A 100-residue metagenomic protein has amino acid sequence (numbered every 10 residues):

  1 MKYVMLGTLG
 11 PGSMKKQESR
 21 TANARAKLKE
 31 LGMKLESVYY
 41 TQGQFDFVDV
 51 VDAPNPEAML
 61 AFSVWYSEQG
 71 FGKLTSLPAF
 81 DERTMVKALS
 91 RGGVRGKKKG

Functional and structural regions predicted by a protein language model:
M1-G100: A compositional/biophysical signature of low hydrophobicity enriched in polar/charged and small residues
